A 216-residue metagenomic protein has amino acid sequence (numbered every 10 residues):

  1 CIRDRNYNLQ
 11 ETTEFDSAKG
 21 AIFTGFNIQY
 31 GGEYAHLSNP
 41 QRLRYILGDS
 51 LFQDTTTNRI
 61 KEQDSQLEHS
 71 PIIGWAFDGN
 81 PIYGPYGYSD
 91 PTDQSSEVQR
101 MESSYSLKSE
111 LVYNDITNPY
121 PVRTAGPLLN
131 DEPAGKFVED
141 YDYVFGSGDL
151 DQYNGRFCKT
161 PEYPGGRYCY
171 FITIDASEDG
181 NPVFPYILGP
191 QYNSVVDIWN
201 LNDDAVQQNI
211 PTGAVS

Functional and structural regions predicted by a protein language model:
C1-I2: Short, small-residue-biased leader/transition segments that mark boundaries at the very start of proteins
R5-L9, T56-K61, V138-F145: Short linear motifs at secondary-structure transitions and domain/linker junctions
N6-T57: Aromatic- and glycine-enriched beta-alpha-beta binding-site module
T12, L67-H69, S147: Residues that act as N-cap/strand-start positions at coil-to-secondary-structure junctions
G31-A35, N39, E68-I72, F77 (+2 more regions): Extracellular structured ligand-interaction cores
T56-G74: Short acidic, Pro/Gly- and aromatic-enriched capping/linker segments at domain boundaries
D78-N80, G84-S216: Extended, compositionally biased non-globular segments
